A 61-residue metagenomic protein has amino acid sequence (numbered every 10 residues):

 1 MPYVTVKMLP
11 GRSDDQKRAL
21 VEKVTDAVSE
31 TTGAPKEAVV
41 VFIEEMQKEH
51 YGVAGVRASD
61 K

Functional and structural regions predicted by a protein language model:
P2-K61: A domain-level signal for the structural core that forms small-molecule/cofactor-binding pockets and catalytic centers
